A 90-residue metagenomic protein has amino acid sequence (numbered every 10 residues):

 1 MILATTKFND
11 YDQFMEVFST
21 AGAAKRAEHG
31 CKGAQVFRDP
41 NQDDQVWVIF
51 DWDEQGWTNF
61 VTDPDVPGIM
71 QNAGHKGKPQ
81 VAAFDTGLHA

Functional and structural regions predicted by a protein language model:
M1-F8, Q35-D63: Short, well-ordered beta-strand segments in beta-rich or mixed alpha/beta enzyme and ligand-binding folds
D10-G33, P64-M70: Short amphipathic alpha-helical segments
H29-V46, I69-A90: Glycine-rich beta-strand-turn "strand-cap" elements at beta-sheet edges
